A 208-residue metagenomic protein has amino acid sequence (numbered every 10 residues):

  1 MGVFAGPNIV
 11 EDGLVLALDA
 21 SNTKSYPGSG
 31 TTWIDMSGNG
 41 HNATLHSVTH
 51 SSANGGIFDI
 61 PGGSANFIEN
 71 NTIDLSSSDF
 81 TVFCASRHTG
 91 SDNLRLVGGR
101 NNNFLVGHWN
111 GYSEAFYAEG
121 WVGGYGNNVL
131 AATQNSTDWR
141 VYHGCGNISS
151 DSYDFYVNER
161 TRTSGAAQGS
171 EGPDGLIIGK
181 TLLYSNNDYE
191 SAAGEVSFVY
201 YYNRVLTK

Functional and structural regions predicted by a protein language model:
M1-G2, G123, G172-Y201: Extracellular glycan-interaction patches encoded by glycine-rich segments
M1-L14, T23-S29, E195-K208: Extended recognition patches within non-cytosolic domains
F4, S37-A65, T72-L75, V82-G169: Extracellular glycan-interaction surfaces
V10-E11, S76-S77, G169, D188 (+1 more regions): Extracytoplasmic/secreted proteins and extracellular or luminal domains
L14, N54, F80, D138 (+3 more regions): Residues that flank catalytic or metal-binding motifs in active/ligand-binding sites
L16-A20, D35, F80-G90, Y142-G144 (+2 more regions): Short hydrophobic/aromatic patches on beta-strands that form ligand-binding or substrate-lining surfaces
A20-V48, K208: Short, tryptophan-glycine- and acidic/Ser/Thr-enriched carbohydrate-recognition patches
N22-S25, T89-S91, L183: Short, solvent-exposed loop/turn segments at secondary-structure junctions
